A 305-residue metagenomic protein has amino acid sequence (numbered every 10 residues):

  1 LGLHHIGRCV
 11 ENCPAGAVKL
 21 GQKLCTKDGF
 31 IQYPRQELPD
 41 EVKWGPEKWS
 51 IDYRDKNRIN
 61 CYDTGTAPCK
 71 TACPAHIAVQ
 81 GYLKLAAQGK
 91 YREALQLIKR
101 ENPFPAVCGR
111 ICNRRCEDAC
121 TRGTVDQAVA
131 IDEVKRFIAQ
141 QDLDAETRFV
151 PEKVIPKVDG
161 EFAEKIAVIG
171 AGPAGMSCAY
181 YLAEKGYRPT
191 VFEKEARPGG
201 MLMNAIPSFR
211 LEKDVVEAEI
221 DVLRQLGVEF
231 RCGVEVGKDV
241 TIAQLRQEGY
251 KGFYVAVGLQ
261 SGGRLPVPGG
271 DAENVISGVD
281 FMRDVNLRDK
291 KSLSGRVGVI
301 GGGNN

Functional and structural regions predicted by a protein language model:
L1-A163, K213, V255-D271: Ferredoxin-type iron-sulfur electron-transfer modules and their immediate structural context
K19, R188-T190, E229, K251: Residue-level detector of anion-binding/catalytic polar loops
Q36-P46, A128-V129, A205-F230, G269-F281: N-terminal glycine-rich dinucleotide-binding loop that anchors FAD/FMN and/or NAD(P) in oxidoreductases
L95-N102, N113, V134, L202-Y250: N-terminal Rossmann-like dinucleotide/flavin-binding domain of flavoprotein oxidoreductases that bind FAD/FMN
A163, V168-F192, C232-I242, S261-G263 (+1 more regions): Rossmann-like dinucleotide/flavin-binding elements
Y187-M203: Glycine-rich FAD pyrophosphate-binding loop
K251, E273, G295: Conserved acidic residues
V255-A256, S277, V299: Redox-cofactor binding/interface segments in oxidoreductases and associated redox assembly factors
